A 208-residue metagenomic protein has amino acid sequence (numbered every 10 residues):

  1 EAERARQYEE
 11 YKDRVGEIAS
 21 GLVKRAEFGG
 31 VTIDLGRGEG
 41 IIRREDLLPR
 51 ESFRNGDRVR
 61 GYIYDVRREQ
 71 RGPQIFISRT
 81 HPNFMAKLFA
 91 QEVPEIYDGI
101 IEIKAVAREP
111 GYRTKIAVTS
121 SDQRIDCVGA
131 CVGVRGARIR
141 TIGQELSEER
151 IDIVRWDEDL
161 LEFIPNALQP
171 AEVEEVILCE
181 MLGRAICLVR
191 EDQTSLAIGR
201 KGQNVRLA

Functional and structural regions predicted by a protein language model:
E1-L207: RNA-contacting regions in translation and RNA-metabolism proteins, encompassing KH/S1 modules where present
